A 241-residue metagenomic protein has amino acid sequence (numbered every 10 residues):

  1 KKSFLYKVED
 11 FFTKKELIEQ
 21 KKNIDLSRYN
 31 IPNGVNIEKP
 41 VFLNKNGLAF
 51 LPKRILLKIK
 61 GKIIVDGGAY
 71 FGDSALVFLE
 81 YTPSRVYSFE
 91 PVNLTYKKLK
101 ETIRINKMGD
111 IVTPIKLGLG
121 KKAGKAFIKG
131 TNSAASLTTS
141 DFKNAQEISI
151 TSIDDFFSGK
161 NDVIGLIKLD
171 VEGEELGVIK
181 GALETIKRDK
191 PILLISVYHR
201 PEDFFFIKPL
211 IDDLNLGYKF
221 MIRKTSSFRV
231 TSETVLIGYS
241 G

Functional and structural regions predicted by a protein language model:
K1-G241: Phosphate/nucleotide-binding beta-alpha loop and adjacent structural elements of enzyme active sites
